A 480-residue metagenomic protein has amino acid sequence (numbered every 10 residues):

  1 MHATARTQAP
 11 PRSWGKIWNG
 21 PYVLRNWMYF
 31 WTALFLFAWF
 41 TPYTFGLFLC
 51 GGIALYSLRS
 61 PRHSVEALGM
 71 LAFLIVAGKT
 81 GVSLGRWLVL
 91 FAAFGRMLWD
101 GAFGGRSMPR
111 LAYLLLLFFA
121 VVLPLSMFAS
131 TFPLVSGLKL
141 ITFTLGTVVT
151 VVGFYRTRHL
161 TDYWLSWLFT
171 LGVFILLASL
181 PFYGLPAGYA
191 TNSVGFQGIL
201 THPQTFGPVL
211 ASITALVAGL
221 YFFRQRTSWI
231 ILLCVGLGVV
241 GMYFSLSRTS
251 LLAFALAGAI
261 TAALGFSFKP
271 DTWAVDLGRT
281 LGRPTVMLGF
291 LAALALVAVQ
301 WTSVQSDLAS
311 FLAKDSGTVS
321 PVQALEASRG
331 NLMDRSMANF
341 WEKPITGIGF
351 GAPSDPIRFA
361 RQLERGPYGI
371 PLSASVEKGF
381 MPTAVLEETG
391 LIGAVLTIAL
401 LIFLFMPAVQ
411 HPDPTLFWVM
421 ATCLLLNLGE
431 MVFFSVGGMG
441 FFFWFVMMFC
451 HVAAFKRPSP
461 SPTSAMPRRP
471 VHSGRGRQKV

Functional and structural regions predicted by a protein language model:
M1-P124, R158-D162, Y221-W229, T280-L288 (+1 more regions): Transmembrane signal-anchor hairpin modules in multi-pass inner-membrane enzymes, especially those that act on
W31, L123, D162-T191, T201-F268: Alpha-helical transmembrane segments of multi-pass inner-membrane proteins
W31-F35, C50-A54, G258-A259, L400 (+2 more regions): Transmembrane alpha-helices of multi-pass inner-membrane enzymes
L36-F45, G78-L88, P133-K139, T201-Q204 (+4 more regions): Helix-loop-helix junctions and helix-breaking kinks within/between transmembrane helices of multi-pass membrane
L84-A93, L111-L123, F132-Y155, G172 (+1 more regions): Aromatic-anchored transmembrane helix interface
L180-G184, F244, A262-S320, A338 (+1 more regions): A membrane-periplasm/extracellular boundary helix in multi-pass inner-membrane enzymes that assemble envelope glycans
V319-D334, A338-E342, T346-T389: Long extracytoplasmic/lumenal interhelical loops at the membrane interface of multi-pass membrane proteins
V385-L424: Hydrophobic transmembrane alpha-helices and their immediate junctions
